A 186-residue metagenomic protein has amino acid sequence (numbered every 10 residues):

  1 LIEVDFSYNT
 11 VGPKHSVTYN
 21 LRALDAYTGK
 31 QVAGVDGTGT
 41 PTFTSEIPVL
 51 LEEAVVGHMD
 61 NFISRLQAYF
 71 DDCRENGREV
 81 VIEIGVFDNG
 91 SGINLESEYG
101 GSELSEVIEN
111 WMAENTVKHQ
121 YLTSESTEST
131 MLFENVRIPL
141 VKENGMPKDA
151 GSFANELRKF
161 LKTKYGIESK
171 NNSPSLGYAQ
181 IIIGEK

Functional and structural regions predicted by a protein language model:
I2-T44, L176-K186: Amphipathic beta-strand/beta-sheet edge segments enriched in Tyr/Trp
S7, G85-N89, V141: Short strand-loop junctions, especially beta-strand C-caps/beta-turns that link beta-sheets to coils or alpha-helices
T28, V32-P41, R65-C73, R137-N155 (+1 more regions): Short flexible/disordered coil segments
K30-Q120: C-terminal/domain-edge helix-coil "capping" segments
Y99-K186: Hydrophilic extracytoplasmic domains
